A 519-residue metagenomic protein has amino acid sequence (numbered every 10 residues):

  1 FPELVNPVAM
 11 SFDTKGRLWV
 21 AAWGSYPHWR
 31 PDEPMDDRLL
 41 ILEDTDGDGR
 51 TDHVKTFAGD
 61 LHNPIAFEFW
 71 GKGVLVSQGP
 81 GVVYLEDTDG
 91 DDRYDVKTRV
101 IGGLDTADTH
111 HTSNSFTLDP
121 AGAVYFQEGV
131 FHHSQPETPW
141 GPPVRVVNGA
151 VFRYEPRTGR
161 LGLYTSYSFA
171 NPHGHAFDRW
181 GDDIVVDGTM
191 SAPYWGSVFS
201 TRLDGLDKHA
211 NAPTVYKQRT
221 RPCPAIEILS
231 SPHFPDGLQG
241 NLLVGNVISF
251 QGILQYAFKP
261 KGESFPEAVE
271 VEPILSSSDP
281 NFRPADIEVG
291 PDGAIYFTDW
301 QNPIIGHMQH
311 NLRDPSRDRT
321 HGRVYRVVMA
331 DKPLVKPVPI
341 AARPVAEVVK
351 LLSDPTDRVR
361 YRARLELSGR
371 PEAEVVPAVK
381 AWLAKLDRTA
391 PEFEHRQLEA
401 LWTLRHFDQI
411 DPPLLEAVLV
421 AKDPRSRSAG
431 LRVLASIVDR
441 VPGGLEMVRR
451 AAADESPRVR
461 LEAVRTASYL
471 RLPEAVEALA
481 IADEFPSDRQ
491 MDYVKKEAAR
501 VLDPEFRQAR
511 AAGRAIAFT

Functional and structural regions predicted by a protein language model:
F1-K350, E366-S368: Beta-propeller domains with acidic blade repeats across secreted/periplasmic ectodomains and cytosolic WD/CNH propellers
T298, D314-G322, V327-T519: Long, ordered, helix-rich scaffold segments
